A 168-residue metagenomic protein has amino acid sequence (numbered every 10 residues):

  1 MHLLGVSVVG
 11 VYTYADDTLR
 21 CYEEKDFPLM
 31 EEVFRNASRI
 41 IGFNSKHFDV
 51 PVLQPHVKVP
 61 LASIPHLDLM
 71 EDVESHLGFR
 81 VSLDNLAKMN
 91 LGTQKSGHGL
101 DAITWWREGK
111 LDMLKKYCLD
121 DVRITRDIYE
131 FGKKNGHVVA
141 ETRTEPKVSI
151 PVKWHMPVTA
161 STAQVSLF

Functional and structural regions predicted by a protein language model:
M1-F168: DEDD superfamily 3′-5′ metal-dependent exonuclease/proofreading module
